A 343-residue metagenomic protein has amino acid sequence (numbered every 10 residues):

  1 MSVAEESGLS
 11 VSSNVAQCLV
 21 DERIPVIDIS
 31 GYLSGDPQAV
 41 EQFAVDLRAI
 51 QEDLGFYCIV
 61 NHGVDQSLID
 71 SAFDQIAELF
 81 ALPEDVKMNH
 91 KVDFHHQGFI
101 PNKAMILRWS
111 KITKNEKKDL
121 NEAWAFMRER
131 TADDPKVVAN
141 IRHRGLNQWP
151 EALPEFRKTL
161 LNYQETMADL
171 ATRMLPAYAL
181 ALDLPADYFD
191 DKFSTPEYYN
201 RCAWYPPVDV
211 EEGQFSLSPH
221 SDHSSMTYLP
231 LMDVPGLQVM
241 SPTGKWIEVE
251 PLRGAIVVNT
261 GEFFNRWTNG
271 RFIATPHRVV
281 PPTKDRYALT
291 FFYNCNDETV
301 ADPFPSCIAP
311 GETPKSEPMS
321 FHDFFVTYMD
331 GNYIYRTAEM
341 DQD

Functional and structural regions predicted by a protein language model:
M1-D343: Peripheral, non-catalytic segments flanking oxidoreductase cores
